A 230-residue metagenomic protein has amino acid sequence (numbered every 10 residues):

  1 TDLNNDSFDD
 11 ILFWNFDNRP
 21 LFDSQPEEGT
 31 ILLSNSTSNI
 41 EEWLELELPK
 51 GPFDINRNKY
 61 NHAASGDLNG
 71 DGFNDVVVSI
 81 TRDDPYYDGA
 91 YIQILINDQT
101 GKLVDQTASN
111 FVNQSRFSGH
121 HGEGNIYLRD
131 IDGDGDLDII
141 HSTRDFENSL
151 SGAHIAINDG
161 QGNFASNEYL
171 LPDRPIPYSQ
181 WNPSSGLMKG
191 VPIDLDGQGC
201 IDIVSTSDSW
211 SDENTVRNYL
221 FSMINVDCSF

Functional and structural regions predicted by a protein language model:
T1-L3, K59-G70, G122-I131, G186-L195: Beta-propeller blade termini
S7-D9, F13, G72-N74, G135-L137 (+3 more regions): Glycine-aliphatic tripeptides that mark coil-to-beta-strand junctions in extracellular and membrane proteins
D17-F22, R82-Y86, R144-N148, S209-E213: Short glycine/acidic-enriched loop and turn motifs that connect beta-strands
P26, N58-Y60, G89, E123 (+3 more regions): Short coil/loop residues immediately preceding or within conserved phosphate-binding loops of NTP-utilizing enzyme
E28-I31, Y91-I94, G152-H154, Y219-S222: A short loop-to-beta-strand structural motif that recurs across blades of beta-propeller domains
L32-N58, I96-H121, I157-S185, I224-F230: Blade-edge motifs of beta-propeller repeat domains
R82, Q114-Y127, S142-R144: Eukaryotic tandem repeat interaction scaffolds
V191, C200-S229: Blade-level signature of beta-propeller repeat domains, shared across WD40, Kelch, NHL, RCC1 and BNR/Asp-box propellers
